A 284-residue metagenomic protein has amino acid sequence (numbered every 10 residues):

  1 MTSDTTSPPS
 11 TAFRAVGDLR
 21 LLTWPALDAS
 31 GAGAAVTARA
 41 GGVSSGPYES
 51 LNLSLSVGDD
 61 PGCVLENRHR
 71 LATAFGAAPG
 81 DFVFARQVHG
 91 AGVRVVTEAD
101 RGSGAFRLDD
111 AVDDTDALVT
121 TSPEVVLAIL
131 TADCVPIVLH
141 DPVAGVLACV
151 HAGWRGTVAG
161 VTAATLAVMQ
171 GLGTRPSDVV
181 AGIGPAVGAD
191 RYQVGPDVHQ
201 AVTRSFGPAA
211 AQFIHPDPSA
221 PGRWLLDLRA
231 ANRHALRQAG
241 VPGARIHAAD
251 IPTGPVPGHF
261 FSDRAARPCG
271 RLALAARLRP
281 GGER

Functional and structural regions predicted by a protein language model:
M1-R284: Active-site microenvironment for binding and transforming phosphate-containing groups
